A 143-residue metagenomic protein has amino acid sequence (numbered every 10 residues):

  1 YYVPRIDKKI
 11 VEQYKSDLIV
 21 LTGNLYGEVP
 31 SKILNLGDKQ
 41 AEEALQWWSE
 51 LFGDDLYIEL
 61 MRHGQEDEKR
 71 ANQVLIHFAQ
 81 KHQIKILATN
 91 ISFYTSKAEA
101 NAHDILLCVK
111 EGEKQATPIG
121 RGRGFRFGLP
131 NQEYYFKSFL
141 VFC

Functional and structural regions predicted by a protein language model:
Y1-C143: Phosphodiester-processing cores and adjacent nucleic acid-binding clamps
